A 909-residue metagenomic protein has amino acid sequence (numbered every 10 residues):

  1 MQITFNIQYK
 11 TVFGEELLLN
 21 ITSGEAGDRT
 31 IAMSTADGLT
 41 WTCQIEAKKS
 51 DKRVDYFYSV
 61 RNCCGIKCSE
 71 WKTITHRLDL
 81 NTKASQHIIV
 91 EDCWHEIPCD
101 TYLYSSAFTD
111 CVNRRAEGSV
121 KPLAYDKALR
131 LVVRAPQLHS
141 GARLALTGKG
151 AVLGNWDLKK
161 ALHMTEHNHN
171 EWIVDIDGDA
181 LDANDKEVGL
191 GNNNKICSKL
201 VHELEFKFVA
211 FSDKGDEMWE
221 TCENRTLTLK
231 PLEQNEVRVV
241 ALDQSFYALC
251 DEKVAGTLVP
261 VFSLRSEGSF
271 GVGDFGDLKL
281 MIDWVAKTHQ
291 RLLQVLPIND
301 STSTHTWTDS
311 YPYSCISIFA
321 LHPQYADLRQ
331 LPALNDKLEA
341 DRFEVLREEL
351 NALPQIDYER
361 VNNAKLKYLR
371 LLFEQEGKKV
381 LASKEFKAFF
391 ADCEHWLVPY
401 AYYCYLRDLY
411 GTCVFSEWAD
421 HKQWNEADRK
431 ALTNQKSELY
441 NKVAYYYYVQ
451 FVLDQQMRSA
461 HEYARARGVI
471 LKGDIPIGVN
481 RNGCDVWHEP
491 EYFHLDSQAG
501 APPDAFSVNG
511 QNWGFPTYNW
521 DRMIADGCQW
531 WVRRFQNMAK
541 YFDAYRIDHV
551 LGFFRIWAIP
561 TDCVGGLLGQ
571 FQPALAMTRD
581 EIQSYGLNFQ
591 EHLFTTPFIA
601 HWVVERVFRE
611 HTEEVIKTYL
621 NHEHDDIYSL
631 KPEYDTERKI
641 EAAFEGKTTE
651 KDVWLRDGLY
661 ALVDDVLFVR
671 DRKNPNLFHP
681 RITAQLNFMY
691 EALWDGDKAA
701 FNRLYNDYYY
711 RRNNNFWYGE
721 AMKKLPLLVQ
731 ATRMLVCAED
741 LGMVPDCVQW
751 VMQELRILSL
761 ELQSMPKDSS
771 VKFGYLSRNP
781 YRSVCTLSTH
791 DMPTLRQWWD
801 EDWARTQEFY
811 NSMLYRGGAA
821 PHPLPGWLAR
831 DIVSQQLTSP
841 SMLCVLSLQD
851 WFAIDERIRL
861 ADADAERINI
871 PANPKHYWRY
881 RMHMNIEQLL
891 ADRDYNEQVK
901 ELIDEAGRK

Functional and structural regions predicted by a protein language model:
M1-T11, E96-Q137, S245-L249: Basic K/R-rich, polyanion-interacting modules in nucleoproteins and related proteins
Q2, Q8-K52, R61-T82, Q137-H202 (+2 more regions): Aromatic-rich carbohydrate-binding modules that target alpha-glucans
I3-F5, S23, W94, L129-L131 (+7 more regions): Aromatic-residue hotspot detector
N6, N20, S59, D79 (+12 more regions): Residues in well-ordered beta-strands of folded domains
D51, R77-H95, C99, D126 (+2 more regions): Solvent-exposed, conformationally flexible loop/turn segments
L103-L123, D175-D177, N184-I196, T226-K909: Catalytic cores of glycan-processing enzymes that make or break glycosidic bonds
K207-F208, R360: An acidic, Gly/Ser/Thr/Pro-rich helix-cap/linker signature
